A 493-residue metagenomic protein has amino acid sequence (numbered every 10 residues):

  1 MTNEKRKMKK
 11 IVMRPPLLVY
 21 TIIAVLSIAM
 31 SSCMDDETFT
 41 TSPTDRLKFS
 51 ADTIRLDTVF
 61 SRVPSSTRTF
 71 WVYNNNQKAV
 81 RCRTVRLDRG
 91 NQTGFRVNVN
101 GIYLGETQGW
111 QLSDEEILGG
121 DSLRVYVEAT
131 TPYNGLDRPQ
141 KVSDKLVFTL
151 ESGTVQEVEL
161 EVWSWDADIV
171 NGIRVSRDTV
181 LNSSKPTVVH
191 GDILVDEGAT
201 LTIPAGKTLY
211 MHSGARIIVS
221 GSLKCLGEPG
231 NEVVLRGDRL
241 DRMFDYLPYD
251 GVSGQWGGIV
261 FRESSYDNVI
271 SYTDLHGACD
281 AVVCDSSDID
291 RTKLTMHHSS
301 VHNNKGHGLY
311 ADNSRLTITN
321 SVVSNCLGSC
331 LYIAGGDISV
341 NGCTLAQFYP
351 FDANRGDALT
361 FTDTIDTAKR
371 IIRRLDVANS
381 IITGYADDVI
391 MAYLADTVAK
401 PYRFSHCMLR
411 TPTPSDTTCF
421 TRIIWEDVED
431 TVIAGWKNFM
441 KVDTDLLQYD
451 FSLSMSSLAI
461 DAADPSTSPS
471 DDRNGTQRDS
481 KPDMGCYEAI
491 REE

Functional and structural regions predicted by a protein language model:
E4-T21: Bacterial N-terminal signal peptides that target proteins for export
A29-S32: C-terminal motif of bacterial Sec signal peptides marking the signal peptidase cleavage site
M34-T40, L47-T58, V63-S65, T69 (+3 more regions): Beta-strand/loop edge motif enriched in small/polar residues
S65-S66, Q77-C82: Short acidic/proline- and small/hydrophobic-mixed sequence motifs that coincide with surface turns and coil-to-beta
V72-N76: Asparagine-centered strand-capping/turn motif at beta-strand->loop junctions
R83-D88, L181: Change to "...patches in solvent-exposed regions of secreted, membrane-anchored, or virion-exposed structural
D88-Q111: Short, solvent-exposed loop/linker segments at beta-strand-coil boundaries, enriched for Pro/Gly and Ser/Thr
